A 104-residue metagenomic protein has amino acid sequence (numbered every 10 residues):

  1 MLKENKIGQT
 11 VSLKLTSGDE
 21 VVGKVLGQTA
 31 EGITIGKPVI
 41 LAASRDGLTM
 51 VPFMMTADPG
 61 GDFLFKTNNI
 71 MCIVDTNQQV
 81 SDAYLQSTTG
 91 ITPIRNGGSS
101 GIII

Functional and structural regions predicted by a protein language model:
L2-I104: Conserved RNA-binding domains used in RNP assembly and mRNA/RNA metabolism
